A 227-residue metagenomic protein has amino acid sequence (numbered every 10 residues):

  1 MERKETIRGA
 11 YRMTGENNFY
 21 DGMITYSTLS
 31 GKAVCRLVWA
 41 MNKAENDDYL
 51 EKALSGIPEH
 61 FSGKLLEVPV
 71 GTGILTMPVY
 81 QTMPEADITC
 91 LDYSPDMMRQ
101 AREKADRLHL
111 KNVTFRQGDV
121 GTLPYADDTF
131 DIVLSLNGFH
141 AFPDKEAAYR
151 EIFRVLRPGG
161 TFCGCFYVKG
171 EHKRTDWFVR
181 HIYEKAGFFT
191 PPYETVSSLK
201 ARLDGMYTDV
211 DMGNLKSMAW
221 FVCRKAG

Functional and structural regions predicted by a protein language model:
E2-F61, P78, R180: Conserved class I S-adenosyl-L-methionine
T14, S30, L37-K43, C163-F221: C-terminal alpha-helical "lid/dimerization" subdomain adjacent to the S-adenosyl-L-methionine
K64, G159-T161: Short glycine-centered segments of the SAM/dcSAM-binding site in methyltransferase folds
K64-T122: Class I SAM-dependent methyltransferase SAM/SAH-binding core
G121-I132: A short acidic, Gly/Pro-enriched loop at the edge of an enzyme's catalytic core that lines a small-molecule cofactor
I132-D144: A short SAM/SAH-binding and catalytic strip from SAM-dependent methyltransferases
E146-P158: A short glycine-rich, Lys/Arg-flanked "PGG" loop and its adjoining helix->strand segment in the class I
F221-G227: C-terminal lobe and adjacent flexible extensions of AdoMet/dcAdoMet transferase-like proteins
